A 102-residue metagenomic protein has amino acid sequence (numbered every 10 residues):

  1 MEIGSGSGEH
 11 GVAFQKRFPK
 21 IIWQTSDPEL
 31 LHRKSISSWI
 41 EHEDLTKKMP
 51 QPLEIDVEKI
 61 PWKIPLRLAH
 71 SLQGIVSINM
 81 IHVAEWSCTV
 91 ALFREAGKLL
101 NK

Functional and structural regions predicted by a protein language model:
G4-G8: Class I SAM-dependent methyltransferase "Motif I" SAM/SAH-binding loop
E9-W62: Class I SAM-dependent methyltransferase SAM/SAH-binding core
P61-H70: Short amphipathic alpha-helix with an adjacent loop that forms part of the alpha/beta core around
Q73: Conserved acidic residues
V76: A conserved beta-strand element that flanks and buttresses the S-adenosyl-L-methionine
M80: Hydrophobic adenine-recognition pocket in adenosine-nucleotide-binding enzymes
V83-L99: A short, conserved alpha-helix within the catalytic core of class I
